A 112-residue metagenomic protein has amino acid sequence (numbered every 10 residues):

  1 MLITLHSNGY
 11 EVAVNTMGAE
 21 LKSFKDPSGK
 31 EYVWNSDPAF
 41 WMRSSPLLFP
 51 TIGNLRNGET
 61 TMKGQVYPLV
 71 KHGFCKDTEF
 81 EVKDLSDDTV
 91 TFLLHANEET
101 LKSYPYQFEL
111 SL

Functional and structural regions predicted by a protein language model:
M1-S111: Surface-exposed acidic/polar loop and edge beta-strand patches at domain peripheries
